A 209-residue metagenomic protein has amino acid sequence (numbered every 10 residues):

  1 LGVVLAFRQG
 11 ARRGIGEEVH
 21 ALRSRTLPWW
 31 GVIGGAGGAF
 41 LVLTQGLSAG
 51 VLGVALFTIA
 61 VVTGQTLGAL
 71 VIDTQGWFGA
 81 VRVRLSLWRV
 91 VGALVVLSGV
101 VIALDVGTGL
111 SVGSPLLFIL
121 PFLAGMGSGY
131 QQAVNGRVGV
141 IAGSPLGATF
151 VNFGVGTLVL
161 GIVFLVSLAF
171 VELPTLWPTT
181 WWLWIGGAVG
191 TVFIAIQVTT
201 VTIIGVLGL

Functional and structural regions predicted by a protein language model:
L1-R8, W29-W30, G92-V95, I119-L120 (+2 more regions): Hydrophobic alpha-helical transmembrane segments of multi-pass integral membrane proteins, especially transporters
G2-L22, G68-V81, Y130-I141, I194-V201: C-terminal ends of transmembrane helices
R13-L27, V81-S86, E172-W177: Interfacial helix-loop-helix linkers and transmembrane-helix boundary segments in multi-pass membrane proteins
E17, L47-S48, L104-S114, V140-I141 (+1 more regions): Membrane-interface helix termini and inter-helical loops of multi-pass transporters
V32-V51, L123-Q131, V163, A169-L207: Hydrophobic alpha-helical transmembrane segments of multi-pass membrane transport proteins, especially secondary
G50, A55-G64, L146-V155, T191-L209: Helix-helix packing/entry segments at the starts of transmembrane helices
A60-Q75, V155, V159: Alpha-helical transmembrane segments of compact multi-pass small-molecule transporters, enriched in specific families
L70-M126: Juxtamembrane helix-loop boundary signature in multi-pass membrane transporters
